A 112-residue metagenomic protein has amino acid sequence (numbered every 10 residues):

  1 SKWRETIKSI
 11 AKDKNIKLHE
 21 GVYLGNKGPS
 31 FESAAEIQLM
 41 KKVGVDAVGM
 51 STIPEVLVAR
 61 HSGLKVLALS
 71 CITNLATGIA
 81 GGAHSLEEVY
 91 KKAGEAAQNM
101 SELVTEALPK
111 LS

Functional and structural regions predicted by a protein language model:
S1-A80, E87-S112: Glycine-rich phosphate- or other oxyanion-binding loops that anchor nucleotides, phosphorylated ligands
